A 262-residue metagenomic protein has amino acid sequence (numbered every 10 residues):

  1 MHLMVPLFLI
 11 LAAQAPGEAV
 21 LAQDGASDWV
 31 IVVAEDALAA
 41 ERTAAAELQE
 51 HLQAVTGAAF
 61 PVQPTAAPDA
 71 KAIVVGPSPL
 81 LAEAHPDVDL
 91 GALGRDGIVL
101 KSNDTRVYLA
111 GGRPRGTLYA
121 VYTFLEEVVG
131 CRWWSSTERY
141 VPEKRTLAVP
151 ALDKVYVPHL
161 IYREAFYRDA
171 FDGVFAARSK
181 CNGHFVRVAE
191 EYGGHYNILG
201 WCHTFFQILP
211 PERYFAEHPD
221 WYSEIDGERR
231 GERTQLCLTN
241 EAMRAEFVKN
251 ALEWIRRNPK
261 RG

Functional and structural regions predicted by a protein language model:
M1-V5: Positively charged n-region of N-terminal signal peptides that target proteins for export
P6-V99, R139, R145-D153: Acidic, contiguous N-terminal accessory segments
A44-E47, H51-Q53, V88-G262: Feature activates predominantly on carbohydrate-active enzymes
